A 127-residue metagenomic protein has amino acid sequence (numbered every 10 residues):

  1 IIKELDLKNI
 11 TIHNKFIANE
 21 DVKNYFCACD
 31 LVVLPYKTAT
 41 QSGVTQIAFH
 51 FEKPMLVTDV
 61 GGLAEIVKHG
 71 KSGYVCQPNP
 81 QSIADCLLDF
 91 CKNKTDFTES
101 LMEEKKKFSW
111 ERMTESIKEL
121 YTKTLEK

Functional and structural regions predicted by a protein language model:
I1-A18: Nucleotide-activated donor-binding/catalytic signature segment of Leloir-type glycosyltransferases, i.e., the conserved
I17-C29, Q46, H50, K68: Short acidic alpha-helix that forms the nucleotide-activated donor recognition element in Leloir-type transferases
N24-T40, K53: Acidic donor-binding loop of glycosyltransferase active sites
Y36-Q46, A64-E65: Nucleotide-sugar-dependent
K37, E52, D59-V60, Q77-N79: Nucleotide-sugar donor-binding loop of glycosyltransferases
P54-V57, V67: Short hydrophobic beta-strand element within catalytic cores of glycosyltransferases and related nucleotide-activated
H69-P80, L88-K94: Conserved acidic donor-binding segment of nucleotide-sugar-dependent glycosyltransferases
T95-T124: A charged, aromatic-enriched C-terminal amphipathic alpha-helix characteristic of glycosyltransferases across folds
